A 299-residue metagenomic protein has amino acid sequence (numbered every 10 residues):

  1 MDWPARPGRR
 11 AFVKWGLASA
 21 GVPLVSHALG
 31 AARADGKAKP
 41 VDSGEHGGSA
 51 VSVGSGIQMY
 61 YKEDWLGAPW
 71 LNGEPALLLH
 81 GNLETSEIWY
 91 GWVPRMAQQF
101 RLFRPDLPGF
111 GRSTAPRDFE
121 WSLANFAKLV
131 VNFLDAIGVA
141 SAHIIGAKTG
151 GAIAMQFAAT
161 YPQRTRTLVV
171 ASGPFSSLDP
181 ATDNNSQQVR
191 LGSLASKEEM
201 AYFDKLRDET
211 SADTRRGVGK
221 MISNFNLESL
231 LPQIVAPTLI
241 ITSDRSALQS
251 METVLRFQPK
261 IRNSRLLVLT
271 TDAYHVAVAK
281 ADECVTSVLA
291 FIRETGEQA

Functional and structural regions predicted by a protein language model:
M1-G8: N-terminal secretory signal peptides
G8-A20: N-terminal export leaders
I57, D64-R112: Conserved HGGG/HGGXW glycine-rich cap/lid loop of the alpha/beta-hydrolase fold
K62-W65, P94, F103-I145: Active-site loop/oxyanion-hole signature of alpha/beta-hydrolase fold enzymes
A140-L178: Conserved hydrolase catalytic core segment
Y202-S229, R245: Hydrophobic, aromatic-rich cap/lid helix
I234, I240-T242: Short beta-strand/loop motif that positions the catalytic acidic residue of the alpha/beta-hydrolase fold
T270-A299: Catalytic active-site module of serine/aspartate enzymes centered on a nucleophile-bearing elbow/loop
